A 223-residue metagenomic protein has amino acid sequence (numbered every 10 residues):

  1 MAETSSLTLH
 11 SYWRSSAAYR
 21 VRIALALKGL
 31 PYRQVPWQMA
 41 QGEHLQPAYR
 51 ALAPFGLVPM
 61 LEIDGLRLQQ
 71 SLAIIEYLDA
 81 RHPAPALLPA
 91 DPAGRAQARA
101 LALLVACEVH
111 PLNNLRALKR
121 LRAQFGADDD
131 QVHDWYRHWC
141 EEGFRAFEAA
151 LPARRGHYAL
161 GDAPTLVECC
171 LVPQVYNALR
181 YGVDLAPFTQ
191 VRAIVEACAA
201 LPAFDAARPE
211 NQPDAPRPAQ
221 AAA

Functional and structural regions predicted by a protein language model:
M1-Q131: GST-like domain detector, emphasizing the conserved glutathione-binding G-site in the N-terminal thioredoxin-like
Q38, L166, N211-Q212: Short, solvent-exposed turn/loop segments enriched in Gly/Ser/Thr/Pro and often Arg
G42, V195, A215-P216: Generic structural signal for helix capping and beta-alpha/helix-loop junctions
L45-Y49, A199, P218-Q220: Short secondary-structure transition/capping segments
V105-A200: GST-like fold's C-terminal all-alpha helical module
N211-A223: Acidic/histidine-enriched, glycine/proline-rich intrinsically disordered or flexible terminal extensions
